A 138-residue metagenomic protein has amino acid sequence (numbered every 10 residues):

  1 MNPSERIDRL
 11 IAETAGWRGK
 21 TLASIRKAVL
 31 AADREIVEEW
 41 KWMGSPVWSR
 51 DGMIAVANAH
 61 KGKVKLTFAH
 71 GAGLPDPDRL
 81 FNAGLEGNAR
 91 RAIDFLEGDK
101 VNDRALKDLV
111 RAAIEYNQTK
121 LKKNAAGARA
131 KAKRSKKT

Functional and structural regions predicted by a protein language model:
M1-T138: Charge-dense, helix-prone N-terminal extensions
